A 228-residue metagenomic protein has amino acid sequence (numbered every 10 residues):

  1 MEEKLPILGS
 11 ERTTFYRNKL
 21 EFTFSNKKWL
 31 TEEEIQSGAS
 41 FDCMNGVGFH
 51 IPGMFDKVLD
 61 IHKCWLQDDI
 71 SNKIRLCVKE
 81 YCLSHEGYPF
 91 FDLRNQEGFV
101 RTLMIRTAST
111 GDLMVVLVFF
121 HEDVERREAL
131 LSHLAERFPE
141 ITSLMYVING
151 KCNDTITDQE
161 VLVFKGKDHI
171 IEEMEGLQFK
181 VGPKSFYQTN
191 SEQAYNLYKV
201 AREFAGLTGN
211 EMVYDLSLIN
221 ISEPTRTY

Functional and structural regions predicted by a protein language model:
M1-Y214, R226: Non-catalytic accessory regions of SAM-dependent methyltransferases
I219-Y228: Single conserved hydrophobic/aromatic residue that forms the stacking wall/gate of nucleotide- or nucleobase-binding
